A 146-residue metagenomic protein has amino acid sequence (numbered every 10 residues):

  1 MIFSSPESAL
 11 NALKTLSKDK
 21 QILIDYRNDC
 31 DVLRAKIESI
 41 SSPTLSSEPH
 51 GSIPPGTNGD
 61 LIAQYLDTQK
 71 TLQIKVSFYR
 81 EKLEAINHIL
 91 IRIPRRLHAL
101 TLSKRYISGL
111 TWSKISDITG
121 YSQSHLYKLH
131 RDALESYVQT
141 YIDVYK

Functional and structural regions predicted by a protein language model:
M1-I91, D143-K146: N-terminal interaction/assembly modules
K82-A85, P94-H98, L129: N-terminal positioning helix adjacent to the helix-turn-helix/winged-helix DNA-binding module
I93-L110: Short amphipathic alpha helix immediately N-terminal
S108-G109, A133, T140, V144: The DNA-recognition helices of helix-turn-helix-type DNA-binding domains
K114-D117: Short alpha-helical "recognition helix" segments of helix-turn-helix
L126-Y137: DNA major-groove recognition helices of helix-turn-helix
